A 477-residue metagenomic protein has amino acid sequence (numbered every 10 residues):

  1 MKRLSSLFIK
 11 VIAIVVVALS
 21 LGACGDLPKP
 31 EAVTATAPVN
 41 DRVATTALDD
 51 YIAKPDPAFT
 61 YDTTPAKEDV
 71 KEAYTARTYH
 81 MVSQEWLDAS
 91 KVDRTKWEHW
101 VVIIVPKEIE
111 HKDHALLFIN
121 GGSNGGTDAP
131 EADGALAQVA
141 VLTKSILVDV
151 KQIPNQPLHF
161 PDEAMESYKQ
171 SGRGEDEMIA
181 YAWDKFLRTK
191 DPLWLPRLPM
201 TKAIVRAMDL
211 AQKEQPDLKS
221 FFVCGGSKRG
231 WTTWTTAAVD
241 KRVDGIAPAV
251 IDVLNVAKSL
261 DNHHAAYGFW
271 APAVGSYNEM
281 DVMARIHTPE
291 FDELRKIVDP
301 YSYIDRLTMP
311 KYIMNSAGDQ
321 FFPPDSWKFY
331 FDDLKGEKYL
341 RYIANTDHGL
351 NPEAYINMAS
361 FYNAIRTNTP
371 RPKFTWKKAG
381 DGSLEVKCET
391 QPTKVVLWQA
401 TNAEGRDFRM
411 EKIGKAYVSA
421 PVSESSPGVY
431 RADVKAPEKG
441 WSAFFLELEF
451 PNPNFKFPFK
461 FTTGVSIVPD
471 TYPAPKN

Functional and structural regions predicted by a protein language model:
S20-A23: C-terminal motif of bacterial Sec signal peptides marking the signal peptidase cleavage site
V33-H111: Catalytic-loop region of hydrolases
W100, K112-G122: Short beta-strand element of the alpha/beta-hydrolase
I119, S123-G126, A137, S145-K202 (+1 more regions): Cap/lid segment of the alpha/beta-hydrolase catalytic domain
L187-K202, R206-S227, V243: Gly/Ser-rich "nucleophile elbow"/oxyanion-hole loop immediately N-terminal to the catalytic nucleophile in hydrolases
T235-A284, R341-N345, G349-I356: Hydrolase active-site cap/lid region
E290-T346, E385-V395, E404: Serine-hydrolase catalytic core
S360-Q399, V418-P427, D433: Surface beta-strand/loop "capping" patches
